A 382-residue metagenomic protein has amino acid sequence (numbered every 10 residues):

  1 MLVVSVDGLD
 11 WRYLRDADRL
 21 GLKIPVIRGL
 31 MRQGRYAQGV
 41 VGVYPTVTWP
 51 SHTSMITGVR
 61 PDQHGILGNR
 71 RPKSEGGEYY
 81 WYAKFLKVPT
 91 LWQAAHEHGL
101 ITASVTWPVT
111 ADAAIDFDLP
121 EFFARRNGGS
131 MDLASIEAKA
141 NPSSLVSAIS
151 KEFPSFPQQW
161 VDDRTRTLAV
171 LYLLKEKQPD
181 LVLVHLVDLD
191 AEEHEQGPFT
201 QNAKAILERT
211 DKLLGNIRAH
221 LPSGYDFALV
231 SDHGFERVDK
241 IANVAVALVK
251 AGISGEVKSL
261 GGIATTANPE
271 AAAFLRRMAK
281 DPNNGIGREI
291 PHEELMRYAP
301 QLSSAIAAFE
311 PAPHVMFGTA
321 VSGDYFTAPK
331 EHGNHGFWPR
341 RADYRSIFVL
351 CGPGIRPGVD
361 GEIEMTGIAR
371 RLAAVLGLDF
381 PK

Functional and structural regions predicted by a protein language model:
M1-L14, G29-M31, M55, A95 (+7 more regions): Beta-strand elements within well-structured catalytic alpha/beta cores of enzymes that handle phosphate/sulfate esters
V6, Q38, P45-V47, R71-A83 (+5 more regions): Secreted, luminal/periplasmic, and some membrane-associated catalytic domains that remodel anionic oxygen-ester
G8-W11, A37, V43-V47, P61-D62 (+7 more regions): Solvent-exposed loop/turn segments at secondary-structure junctions within structured extracellular/periplasmic domains
D10-A17, V40-G42, E78-Y82, F156-W160 (+3 more regions): Second-shell loop/turn segments in exported
L14-S54, G58-V59, I101-A103: Short, structured active-site-proximal loop/turn typified by the sulfatase FGly-forming signature C/S-X-P-X-R
I24-P25, P50, L86-Q93, R164 (+6 more regions): A structural signal for well-ordered alpha-helical segments within the folded catalytic domains of diverse enzymes
R60-G197, K280-N284, G318, A369: His/Asp/Glu-rich, glycine-adjacent segments that coordinate divalent cations and/or stabilize oxyanion chemistry on
L248-A273, E331-L376: Substrate-binding rim/cap in mid-to-C-terminal beta-strand-loop elements of soluble/periplasmic
